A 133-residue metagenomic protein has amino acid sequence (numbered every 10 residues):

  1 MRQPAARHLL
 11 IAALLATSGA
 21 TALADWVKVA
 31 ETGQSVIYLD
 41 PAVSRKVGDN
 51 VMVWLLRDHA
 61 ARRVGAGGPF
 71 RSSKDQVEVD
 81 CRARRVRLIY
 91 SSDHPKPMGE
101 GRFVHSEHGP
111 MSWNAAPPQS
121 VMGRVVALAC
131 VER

Functional and structural regions predicted by a protein language model:
R2-P4, H8, A20-D75, D80-R133: N-terminal secretory-pathway/extracellular module detecting exported/lumenal segments and adjacent signal-anchor/first
A13-T21: Hydrophobic core
